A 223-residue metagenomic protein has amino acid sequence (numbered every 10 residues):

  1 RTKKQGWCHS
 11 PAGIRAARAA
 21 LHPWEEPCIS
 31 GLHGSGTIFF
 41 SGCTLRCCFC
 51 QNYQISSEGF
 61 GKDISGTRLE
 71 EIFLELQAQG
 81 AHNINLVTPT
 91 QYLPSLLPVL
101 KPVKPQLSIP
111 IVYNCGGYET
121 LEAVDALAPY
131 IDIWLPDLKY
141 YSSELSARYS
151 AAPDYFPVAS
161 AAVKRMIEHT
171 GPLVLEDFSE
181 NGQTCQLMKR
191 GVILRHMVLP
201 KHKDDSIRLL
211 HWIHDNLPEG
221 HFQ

Functional and structural regions predicted by a protein language model:
R1-K4, P172-Q223: Auxiliary Fe-S-binding modules of radical SAM enzymes
C8-W134, S142-S143, G182: Conserved Radical SAM active-site core
C50-Q51, A81-N85, L138, G191-H196 (+1 more regions): Short beta-strands and strand-loop turn motifs
S56, L93, G117-T120, L138-F156 (+2 more regions): Conserved radical SAM core fold
S65-R68, D154, V158, K201-D205: Soluble or luminal CAZymes and related metallo-dependent hydrolases
I72-E75, P102, R165-P172, W212-N216: A generic secondary-structure signal
I131-K139, P157-A161: A polyampholytic, Gly/Pro-enriched intrinsically disordered region
S146-T184: Anionic-ligand binding region
